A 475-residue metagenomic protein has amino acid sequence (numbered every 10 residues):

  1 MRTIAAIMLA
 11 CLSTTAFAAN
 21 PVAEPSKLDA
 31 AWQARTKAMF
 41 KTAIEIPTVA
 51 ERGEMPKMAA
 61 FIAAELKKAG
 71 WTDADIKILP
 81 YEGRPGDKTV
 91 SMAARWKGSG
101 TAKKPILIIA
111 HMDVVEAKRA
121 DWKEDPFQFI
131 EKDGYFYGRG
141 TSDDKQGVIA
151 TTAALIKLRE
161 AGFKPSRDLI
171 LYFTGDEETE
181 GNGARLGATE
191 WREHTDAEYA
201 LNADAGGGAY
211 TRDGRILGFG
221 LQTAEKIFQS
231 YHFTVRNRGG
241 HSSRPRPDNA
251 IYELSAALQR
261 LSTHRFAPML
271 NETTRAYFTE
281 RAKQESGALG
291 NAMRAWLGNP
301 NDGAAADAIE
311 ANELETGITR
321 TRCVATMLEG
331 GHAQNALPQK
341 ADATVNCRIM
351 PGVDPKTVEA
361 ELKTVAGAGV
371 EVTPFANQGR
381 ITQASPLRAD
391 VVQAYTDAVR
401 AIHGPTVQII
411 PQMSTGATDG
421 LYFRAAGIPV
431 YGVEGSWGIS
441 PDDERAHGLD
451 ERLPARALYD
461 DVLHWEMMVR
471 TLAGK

Functional and structural regions predicted by a protein language model:
A5-T15: Bacterial N-terminal signal peptides
A19-N20, E65, G206-D461, E466 (+1 more regions): Metal-dependent amide/peptide-bond hydrolase catalytic core, centered on the "pita-bread" metallohydrolase fold
N20-R139, L158-R167, V345: Acidic/His- and Gly-rich active-site-bordering loop/insert found across diverse amide/peptide-bond hydrolases
W32-F40, E54-M58, I62, D144-G147 (+11 more regions): Stable alpha-helical elements in mature extracytoplasmic
T42, A153-E160, A256-Q259, M467-R470: Short glycine/serine- and small hydrophobic-enriched flexible loop segments
V49-E51, E82-P85, G100-T101, M112-E116 (+4 more regions): Solvent-exposed loop/turn segments at secondary-structure junctions within structured extracellular/periplasmic domains
T72-A74, A102-I106, P165-L169, T195-E198 (+2 more regions): Loop/turn elements at helix/coil->beta-strand transitions in domains of secreted/extracellular proteins
Y135-F136, G140-G220: Acidic/histidine-rich catalytic neighborhood of metal-dependent amide-processing enzymes
